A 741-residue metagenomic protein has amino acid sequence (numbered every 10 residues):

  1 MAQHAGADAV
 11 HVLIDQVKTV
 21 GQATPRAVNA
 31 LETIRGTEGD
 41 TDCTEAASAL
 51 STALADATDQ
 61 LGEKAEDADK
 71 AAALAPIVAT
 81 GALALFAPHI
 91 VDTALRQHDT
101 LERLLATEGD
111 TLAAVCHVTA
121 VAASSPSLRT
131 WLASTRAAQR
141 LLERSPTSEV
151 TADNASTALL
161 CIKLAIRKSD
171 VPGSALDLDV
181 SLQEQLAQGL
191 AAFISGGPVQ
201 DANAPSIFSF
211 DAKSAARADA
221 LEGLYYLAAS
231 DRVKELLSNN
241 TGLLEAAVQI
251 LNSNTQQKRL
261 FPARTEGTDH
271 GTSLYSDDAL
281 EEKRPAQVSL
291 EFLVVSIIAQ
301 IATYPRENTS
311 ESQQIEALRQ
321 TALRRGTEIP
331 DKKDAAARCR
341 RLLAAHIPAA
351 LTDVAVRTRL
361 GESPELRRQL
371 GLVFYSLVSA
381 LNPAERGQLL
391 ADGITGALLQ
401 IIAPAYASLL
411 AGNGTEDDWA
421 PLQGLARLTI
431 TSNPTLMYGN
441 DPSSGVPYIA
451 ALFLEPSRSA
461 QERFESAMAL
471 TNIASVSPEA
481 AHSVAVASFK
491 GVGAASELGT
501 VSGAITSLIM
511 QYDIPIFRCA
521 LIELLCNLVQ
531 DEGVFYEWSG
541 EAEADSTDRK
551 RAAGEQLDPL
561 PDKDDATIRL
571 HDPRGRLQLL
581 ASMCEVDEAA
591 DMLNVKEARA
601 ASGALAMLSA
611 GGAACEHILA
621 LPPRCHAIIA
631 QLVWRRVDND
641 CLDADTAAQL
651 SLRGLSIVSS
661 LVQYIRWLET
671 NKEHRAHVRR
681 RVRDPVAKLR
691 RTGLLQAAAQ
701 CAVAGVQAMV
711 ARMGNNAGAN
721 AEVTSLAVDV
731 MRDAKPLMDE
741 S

Functional and structural regions predicted by a protein language model:
M1-A2, D15, P25-G39, A73-V91 (+12 more regions): Alpha-helical solenoid repeat architecture
Q3, S539-S741: Intrinsically disordered terminal tails
G6-V10, D42-L54, T93-L101, A133-Q139 (+10 more regions): Core helices of alpha-solenoid repeat scaffolds
D8, G21-N29, T41, E45-S48 (+24 more regions): Residues within HEAT/ARM-like alpha-solenoid scaffolds
V12-G21, A53-A71, E102-G109, L141-T151 (+10 more regions): Helix-loop junctions that connect tandem helical modules in alpha-solenoid scaffolds
E38-C43, A87-T93, S124-W131, K168-L178 (+19 more regions): Alpha-solenoid ARM/HEAT helical repeat scaffolds used for protein-protein interactions
F86, A94-L95, R103, R324-P478: Alpha-solenoid helical-repeat scaffolds
E291, V295-A355, R549-R551, L557: Acidic, serine/threonine- and proline-enriched intrinsically disordered linkers and terminal tails in large eukaryotic
